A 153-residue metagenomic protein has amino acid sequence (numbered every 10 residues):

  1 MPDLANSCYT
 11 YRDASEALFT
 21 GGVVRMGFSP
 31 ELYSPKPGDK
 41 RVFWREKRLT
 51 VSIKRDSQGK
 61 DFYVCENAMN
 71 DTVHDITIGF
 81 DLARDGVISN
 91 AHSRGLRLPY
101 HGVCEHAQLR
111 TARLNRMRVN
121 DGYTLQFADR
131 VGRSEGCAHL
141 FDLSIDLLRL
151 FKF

Functional and structural regions predicted by a protein language model:
M1-F19, Q58-F153: Active-site- and interface-proximal helix/loop "cap" or "latch" segments in soluble metabolic and energy-transducing
A17-G59: Short, Gly/Pro- and small/polar-rich lid/capping loops
